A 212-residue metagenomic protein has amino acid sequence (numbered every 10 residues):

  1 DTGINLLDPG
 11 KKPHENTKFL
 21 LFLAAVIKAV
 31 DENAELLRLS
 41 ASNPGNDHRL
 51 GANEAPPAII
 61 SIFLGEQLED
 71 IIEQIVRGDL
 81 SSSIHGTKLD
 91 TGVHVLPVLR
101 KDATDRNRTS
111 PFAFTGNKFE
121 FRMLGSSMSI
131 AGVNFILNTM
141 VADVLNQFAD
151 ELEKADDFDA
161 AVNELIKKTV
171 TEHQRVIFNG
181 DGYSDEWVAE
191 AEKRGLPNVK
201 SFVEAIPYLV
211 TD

Functional and structural regions predicted by a protein language model:
T2-R38: Catalytic or ion-translocation cores adjacent to nucleophile or general acid/base/metal-coordination motifs in diverse
A29-D212: Acidic, glycine-enriched catalytic cores built around paired aspartates
